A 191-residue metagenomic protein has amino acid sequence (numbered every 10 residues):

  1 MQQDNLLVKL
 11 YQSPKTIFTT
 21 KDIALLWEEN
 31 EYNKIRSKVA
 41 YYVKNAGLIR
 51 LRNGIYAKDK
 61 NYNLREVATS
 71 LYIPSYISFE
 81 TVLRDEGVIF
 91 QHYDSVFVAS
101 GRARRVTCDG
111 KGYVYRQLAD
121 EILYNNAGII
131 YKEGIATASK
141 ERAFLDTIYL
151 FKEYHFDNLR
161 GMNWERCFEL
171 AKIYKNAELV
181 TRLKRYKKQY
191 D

Functional and structural regions predicted by a protein language model:
M1-P74: Short beta-edge/loop segments at beta->alpha junctions of small alpha/beta modules that act as binding/recognition
D59-D191: Nucleic-acid-binding surface
